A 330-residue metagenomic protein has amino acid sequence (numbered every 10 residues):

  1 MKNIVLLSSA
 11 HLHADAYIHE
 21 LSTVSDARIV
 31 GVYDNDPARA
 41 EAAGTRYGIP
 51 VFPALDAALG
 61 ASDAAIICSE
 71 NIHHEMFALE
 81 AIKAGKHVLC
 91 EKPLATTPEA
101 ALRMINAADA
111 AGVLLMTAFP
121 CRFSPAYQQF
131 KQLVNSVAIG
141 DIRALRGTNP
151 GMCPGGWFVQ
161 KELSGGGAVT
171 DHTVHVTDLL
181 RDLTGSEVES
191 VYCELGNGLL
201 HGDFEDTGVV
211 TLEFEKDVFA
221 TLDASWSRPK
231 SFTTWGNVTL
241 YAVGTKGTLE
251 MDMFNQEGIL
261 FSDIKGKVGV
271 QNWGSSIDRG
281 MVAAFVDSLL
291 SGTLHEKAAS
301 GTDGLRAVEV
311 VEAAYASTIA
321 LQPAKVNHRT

Functional and structural regions predicted by a protein language model:
M1-R46: N-terminal Rossmann-like dinucleotide-binding module
L12, N35, V270-A283, A299: Active-site loop of classical SDR/Rossmann-like NAD(P)-dependent oxidoreductases, centered on the catalytic Tyr-X3-Lys
D36, Y47-A107: Beta-loop-alpha module in the N-terminal Rossmann-like domain of NAD(P)-dependent dehydrogenases, especially those
G44, A64-I67, E215, D287-T330: C-terminal helix-rich "cap/oligomerization" subdomain common to oxidoreductases
P53, C90, L115-T117, M251: Hydrophobic residues in well-ordered beta-strands that form the structural core
R103-C121, D141-L145: Rossmann-fold dehydrogenase core element
C121-G202, L321: Predominantly a Rossmann-like dinucleotide-binding segment in NAD(P)-dependent oxidoreductases
T177-Q256, V282-L289, T330: Contiguous beta-strand/loop segments that form the cofactor/metal-binding neighborhood of enzyme cores
